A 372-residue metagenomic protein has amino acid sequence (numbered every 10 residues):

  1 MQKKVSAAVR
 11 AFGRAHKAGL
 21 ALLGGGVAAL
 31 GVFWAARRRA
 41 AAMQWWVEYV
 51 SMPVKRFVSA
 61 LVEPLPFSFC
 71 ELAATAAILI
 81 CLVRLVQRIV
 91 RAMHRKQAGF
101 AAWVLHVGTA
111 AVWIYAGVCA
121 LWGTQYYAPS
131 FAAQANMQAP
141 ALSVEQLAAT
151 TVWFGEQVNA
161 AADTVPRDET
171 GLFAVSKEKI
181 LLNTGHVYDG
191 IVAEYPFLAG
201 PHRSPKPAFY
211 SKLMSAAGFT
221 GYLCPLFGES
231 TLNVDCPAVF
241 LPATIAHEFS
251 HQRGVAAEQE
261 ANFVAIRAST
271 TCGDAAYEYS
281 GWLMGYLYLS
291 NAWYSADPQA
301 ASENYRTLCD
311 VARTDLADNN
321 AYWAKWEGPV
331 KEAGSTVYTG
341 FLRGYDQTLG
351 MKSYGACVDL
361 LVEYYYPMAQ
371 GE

Functional and structural regions predicted by a protein language model:
R10-G26, A102-V107: Alpha-helical transmembrane segments and their helix-start/interface "positive-inside/aromatic belt" motifs in integral
V27-V90: Membrane-embedded alpha-helical segments of integral membrane proteins
P66, L241-R267: Active-site recognition of the HExxH zinc-binding catalytic motif
L79-Q87, F100-A132: Transmembrane alpha-helices and immediately adjacent membrane-cytoplasm interface residues in multi-pass integral
T124-A193: Membrane-interface segments at or immediately adjacent to transmembrane helices that form the boundary between
L147, A256-A301: Post-HExxH zinc-binding segment in Zn-dependent metallohydrolases
P166-V234, A238: Auxiliary, metal-adjacent structural segments of Zn-dependent hydrolase domains
A312-E372: Pan-zinc metallopeptidase signature
